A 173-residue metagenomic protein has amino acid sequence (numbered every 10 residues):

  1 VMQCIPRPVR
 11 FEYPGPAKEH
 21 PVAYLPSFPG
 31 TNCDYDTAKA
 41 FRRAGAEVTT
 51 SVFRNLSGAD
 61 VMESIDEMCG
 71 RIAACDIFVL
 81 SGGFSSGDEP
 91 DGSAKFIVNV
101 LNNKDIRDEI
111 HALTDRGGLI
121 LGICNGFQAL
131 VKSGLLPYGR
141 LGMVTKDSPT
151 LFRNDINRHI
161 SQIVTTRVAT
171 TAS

Functional and structural regions predicted by a protein language model:
V1-I123, F127-I163, R167: N-terminal beta1-alpha1 cap of cysteine-dependent amidohydrolase-like domains
A169-S173: Short, intrinsically disordered, charge-balanced linker/junction segments flanking boundaries in proteins
